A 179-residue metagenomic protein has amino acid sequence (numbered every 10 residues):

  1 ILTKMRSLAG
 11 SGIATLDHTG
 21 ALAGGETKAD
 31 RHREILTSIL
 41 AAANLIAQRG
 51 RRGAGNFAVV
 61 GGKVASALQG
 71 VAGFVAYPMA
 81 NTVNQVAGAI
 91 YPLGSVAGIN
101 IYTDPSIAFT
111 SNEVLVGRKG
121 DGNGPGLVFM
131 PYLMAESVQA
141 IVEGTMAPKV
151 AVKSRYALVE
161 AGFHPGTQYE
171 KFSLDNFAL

Functional and structural regions predicted by a protein language model:
I1-A42: Alpha-helical scaffold segments that mediate packing/assembly in large oligomeric complexes
G25-T37, A41-N44, F57, K63-L179: Sequence/fold signature of self-assembling virion shell proteins
I46-R51: Surface-exposed acidic, glycine-flexible loop patches that form ligand/cofactor-binding and adhesion interfaces
